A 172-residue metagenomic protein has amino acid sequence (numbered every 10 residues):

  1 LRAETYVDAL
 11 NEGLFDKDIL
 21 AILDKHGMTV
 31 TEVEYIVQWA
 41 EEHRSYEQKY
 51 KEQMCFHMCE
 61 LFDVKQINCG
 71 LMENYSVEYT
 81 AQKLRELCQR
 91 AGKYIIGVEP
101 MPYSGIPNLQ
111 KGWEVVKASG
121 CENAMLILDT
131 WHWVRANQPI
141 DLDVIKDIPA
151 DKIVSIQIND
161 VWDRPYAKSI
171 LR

Functional and structural regions predicted by a protein language model:
L1, T31, C59, M125 (+1 more regions): Non-cysteine beta-strand/loop elements that form the S-adenosyl-L-methionine
L1-D24, N74: Glycine-rich, proline-tolerant flexible connector loops at the mouths of alpha/beta enzymes
A3-E12, M101-V115, I145, K152-S155: Short N-terminal secondary-structure initiator segments
A3-E4, Y35, L71-M72, I158-V161: Active-site loop/turn elements of alpha/beta-hydrolase fold enzymes, especially the short glycine-/histidine-rich
A3-T5, P102, H132, D160-D163: Short, glycine/acidic-enriched loop or turn micro-motifs at the edges of active sites
L14-I19, K51, Q110, I140-D143: Alpha-helical scaffolding within the catalytic cores of extracellular/periplasmic polymer-degrading hydrolases
I22-E32, V37-L128, R135: Active-site acidic/histidine proton-transfer and metal-coordination neighborhood in alpha/beta enzyme cores
H43-S45, L109-Q110, V134-R172: Gly/Pro-rich active-site loop or hairpin
